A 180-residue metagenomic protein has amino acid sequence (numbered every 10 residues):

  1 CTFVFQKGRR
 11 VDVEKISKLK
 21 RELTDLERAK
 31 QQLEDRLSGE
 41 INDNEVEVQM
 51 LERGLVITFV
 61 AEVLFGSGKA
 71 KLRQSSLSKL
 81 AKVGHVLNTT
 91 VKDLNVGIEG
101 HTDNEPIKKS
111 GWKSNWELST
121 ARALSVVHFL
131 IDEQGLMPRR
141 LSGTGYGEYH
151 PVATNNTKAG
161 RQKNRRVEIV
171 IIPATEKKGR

Functional and structural regions predicted by a protein language model:
C1-F3, V63, T144: Short non-domain terminal segments
C1-L51, L55-T58, K71: Extracellular/lumenal/periplasmic "stalk" regions immediately C-terminal to a signal peptide or transmembrane helix
F5, T90-K92, A174: General structural signal for secondary-structure boundaries
V13-I16, K20, K30-E34, S38 (+4 more regions): Extracytoplasmic/secreted envelope proteins and their assembly/folding machinery, especially bacterial periplasmic
S17-K20, V56-A61, N104, H128-E133: A broad, low-specificity signal for short, low-complexity segments enriched in glycine/proline and polar/charged
R28, S38, N42, H85-K92 (+1 more regions): Sec-exported extracytoplasmic/periplasmic mature domains
N42-T102: Domain-scale macromolecular recognition modules
K69-L77, L87, T102-R180: Periplasmic OmpA-like peptidoglycan-binding domain that tethers envelope proteins to the cell wall
